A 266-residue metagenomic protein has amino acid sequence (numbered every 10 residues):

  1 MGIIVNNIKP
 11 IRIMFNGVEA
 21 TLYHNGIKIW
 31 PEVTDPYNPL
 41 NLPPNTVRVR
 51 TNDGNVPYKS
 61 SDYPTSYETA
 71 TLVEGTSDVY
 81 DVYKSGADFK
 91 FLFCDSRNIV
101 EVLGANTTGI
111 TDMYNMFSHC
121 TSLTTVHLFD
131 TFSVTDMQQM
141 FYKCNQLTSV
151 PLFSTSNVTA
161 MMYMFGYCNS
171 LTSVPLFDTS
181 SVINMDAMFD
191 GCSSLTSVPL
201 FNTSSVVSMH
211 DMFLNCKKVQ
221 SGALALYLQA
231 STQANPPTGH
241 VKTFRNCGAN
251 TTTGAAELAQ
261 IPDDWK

Functional and structural regions predicted by a protein language model:
M1-T34, A259-K266: Viral virion structural and adsorption modules
K28-K266: Negatively charged
